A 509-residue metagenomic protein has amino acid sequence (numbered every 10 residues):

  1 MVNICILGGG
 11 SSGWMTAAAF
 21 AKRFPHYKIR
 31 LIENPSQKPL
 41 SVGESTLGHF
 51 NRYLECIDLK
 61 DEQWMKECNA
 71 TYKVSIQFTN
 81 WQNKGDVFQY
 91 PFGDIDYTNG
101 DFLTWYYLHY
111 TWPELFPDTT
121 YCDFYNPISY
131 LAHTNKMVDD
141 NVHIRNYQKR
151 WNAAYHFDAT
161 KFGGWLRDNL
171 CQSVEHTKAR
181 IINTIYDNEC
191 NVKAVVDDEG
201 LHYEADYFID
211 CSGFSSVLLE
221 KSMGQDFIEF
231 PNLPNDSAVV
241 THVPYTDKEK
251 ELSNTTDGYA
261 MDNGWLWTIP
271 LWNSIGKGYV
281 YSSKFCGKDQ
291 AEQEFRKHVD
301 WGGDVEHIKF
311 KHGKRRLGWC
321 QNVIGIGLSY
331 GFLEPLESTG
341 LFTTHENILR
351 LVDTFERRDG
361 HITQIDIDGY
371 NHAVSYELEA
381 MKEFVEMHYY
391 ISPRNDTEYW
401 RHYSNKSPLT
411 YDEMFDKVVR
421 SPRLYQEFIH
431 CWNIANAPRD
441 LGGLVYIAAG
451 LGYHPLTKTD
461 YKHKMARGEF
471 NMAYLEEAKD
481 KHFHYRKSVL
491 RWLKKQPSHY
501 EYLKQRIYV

Functional and structural regions predicted by a protein language model:
M1-G10: Beta1/beta-strand and adjacent pyrophosphate-binding region of the FAD-binding site in flavoprotein oxidoreductases
G13: N-terminal Rossmann-fold NAD(P) dinucleotide-binding loop
A21-V42: Glycine-rich FAD pyrophosphate-binding loop
V42-T134: Dinucleotide-binding Rossmann-like beta1-alpha1 core, especially the glycine-rich loop that anchors the ADP
R145-A291, I348: Predominantly flavin-linked oxidoreductase catalytic cores and closely associated redox partners
A260-K311, G331-T343, G360: Conserved FAD/dinucleotide-binding core of flavoprotein oxidoreductases
G313-A380: Conserved mid-domain beta->alpha element of the FAD-binding
T354-V509: Long, low-complexity C-terminal extensions of enzymes
